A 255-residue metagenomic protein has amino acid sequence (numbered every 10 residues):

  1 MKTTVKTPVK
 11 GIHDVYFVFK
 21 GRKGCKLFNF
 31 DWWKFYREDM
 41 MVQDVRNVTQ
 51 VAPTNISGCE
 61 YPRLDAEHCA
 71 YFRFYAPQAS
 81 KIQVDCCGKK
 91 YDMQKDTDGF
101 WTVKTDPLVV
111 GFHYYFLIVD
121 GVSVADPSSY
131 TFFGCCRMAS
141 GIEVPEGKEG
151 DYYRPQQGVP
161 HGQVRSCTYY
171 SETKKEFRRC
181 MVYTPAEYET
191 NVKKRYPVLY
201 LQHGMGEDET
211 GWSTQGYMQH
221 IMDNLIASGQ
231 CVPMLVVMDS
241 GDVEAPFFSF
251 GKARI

Functional and structural regions predicted by a protein language model:
M1-V42, G147: Extracytoplasmic
Y16-V18, F74, S80-E143: Alpha-glucan (starch/glycogen) binding determinants
L27-N29, D85-C87, Y114-I118, P127-S129 (+4 more regions): Short, solvent-exposed loop/turn and secondary-structure capping segments
F30-V51, A139-Q156: Extracytoplasmic/periplasmic copper-protein system
Q43-Y75: Extracellular ectodomain segments of secreted/surface proteins
R63-P77, K90, Q94-T97, T105-D106 (+1 more regions): N-terminal cap/lid segment of alpha/beta-hydrolase-fold proteins
G162, T168-E176, L199-I255: Cap/lid segment of the alpha/beta-hydrolase catalytic domain
E187-K194, I226-Q230: Surface-exposed acidic, glycine-flexible loop patches that form ligand/cofactor-binding and adhesion interfaces
